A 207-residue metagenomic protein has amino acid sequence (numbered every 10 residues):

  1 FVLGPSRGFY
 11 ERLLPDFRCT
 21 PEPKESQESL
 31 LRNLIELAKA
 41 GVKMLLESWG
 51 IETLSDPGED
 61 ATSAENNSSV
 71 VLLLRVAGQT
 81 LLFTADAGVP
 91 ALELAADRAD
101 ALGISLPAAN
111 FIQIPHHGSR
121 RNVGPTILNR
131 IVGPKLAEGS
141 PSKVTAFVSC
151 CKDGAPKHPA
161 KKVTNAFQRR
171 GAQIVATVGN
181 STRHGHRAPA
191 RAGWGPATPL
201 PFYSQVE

Functional and structural regions predicted by a protein language model:
F1-P5, D86, S119-V123, G154-P159: Short, exposed beta-strand "edge-strand" segments with a Pro/Gly-rich flavor and a Y/T-containing core
F1-T80, Q168-E207: Flexible, acidic/histidine-containing loops and adjacent segments that form or flank the divalent-metal
P5, A85-D86, P115-H116, S149-C151 (+1 more regions): Active-site-proximal beta-strand/loop segments in catalytic clefts of secreted hydrolases
L13-D16, M44-G139: Active-site-proximal loop/helix segments of hydrolase catalytic cores
P90, D97-L102, T126-P134, G139-T145 (+1 more regions): C-terminal regulatory/interaction regions
